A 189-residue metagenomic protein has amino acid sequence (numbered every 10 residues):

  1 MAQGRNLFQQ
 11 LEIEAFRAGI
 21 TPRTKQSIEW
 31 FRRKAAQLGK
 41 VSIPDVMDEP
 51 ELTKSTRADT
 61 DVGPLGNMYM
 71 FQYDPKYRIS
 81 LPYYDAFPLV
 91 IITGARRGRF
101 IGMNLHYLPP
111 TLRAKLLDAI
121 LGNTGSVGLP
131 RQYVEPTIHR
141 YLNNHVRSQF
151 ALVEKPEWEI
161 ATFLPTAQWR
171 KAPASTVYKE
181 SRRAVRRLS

Functional and structural regions predicted by a protein language model:
G4-Y69: Mixed-charge, Lys/Arg-rich low-complexity intrinsically disordered regions
P64-L65, A95-R99: A short, compositionally biased
N67-R78: Hydrophobic beta-strand signal
I79-R96: Short beta-strand-centered aromatic/proline hotspots
G98-H106: Short, solvent-exposed secondary-structure boundary/capping segments
Y107-S189: Intrinsically disordered, low-complexity, charged/polar segments
